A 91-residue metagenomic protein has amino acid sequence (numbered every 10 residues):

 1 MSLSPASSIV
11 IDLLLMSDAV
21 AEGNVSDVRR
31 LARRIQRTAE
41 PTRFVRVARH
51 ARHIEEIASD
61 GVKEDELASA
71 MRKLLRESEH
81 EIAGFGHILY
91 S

Functional and structural regions predicted by a protein language model:
M1-D12, T38-H53, I57-S91: Amphipathic, coiled-coil-like alpha-helical segments
I9, V28-R29: Start-of-helix signal in alpha-solenoid helical-repeat scaffolds, especially tetratricopeptide repeats
